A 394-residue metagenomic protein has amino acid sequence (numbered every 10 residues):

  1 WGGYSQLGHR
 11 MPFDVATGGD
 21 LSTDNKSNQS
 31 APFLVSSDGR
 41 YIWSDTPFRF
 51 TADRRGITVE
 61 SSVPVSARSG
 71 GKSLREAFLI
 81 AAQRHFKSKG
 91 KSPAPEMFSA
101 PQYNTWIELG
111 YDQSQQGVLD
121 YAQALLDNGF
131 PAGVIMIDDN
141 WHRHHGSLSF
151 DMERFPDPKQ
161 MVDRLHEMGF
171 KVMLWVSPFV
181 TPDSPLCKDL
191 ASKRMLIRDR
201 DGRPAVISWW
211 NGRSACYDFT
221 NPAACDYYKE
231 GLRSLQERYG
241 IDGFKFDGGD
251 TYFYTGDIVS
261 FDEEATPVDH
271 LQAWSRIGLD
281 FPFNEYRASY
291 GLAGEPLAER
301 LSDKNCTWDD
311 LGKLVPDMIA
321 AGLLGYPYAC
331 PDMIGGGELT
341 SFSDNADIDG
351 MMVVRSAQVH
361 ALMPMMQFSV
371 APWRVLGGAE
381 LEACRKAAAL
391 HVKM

Functional and structural regions predicted by a protein language model:
W1-A100, Q115-D127: Catalytic and substrate-binding clefts that recognize carbohydrates or anionic sugar/phosphate headgroups
G3, P131-A388: Aromatic- and carboxylate-enriched substrate-binding clefts and catalytic-loop regions of carbohydrate-active enzymes
T23, P93-E96, I107-P156, V162: A conserved hydrophobic secondary-structure block that centers on an alpha-helix together with its immediately flanking
Q29-D38, L109, A320, V354-Q367 (+1 more regions): Short, hydrophobic/amphipathic alpha-helical patches that form generic packing surfaces within helical domains
Q29-F33, D38-R40, P101, G133 (+3 more regions): Residue-level detector of short, conserved catalytic/binding motifs and their immediate flanks
L74-L79, Y111-V118, A224, T266-P267 (+1 more regions): Phosphate/oxyanion-binding active-site loops and adjacent basic polyanion-contact surfaces
S92-E108, R203-C216: N-terminal small/glycine-rich loop or linker at the start of catalytic domains across soluble metabolic enzymes
A388-M394: Helix-rich, typically C-terminal accessory recognition domains appended to large enzymatic cores
